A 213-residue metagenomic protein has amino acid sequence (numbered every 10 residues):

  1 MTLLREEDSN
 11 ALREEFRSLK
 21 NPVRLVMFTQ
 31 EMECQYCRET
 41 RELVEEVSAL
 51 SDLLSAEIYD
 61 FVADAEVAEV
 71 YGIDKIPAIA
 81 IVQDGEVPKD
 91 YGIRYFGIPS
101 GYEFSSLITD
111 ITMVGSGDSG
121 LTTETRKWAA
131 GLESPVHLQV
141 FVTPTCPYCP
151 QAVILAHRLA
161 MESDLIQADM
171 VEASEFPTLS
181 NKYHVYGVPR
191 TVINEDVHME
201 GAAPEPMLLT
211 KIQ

Functional and structural regions predicted by a protein language model:
M1-R24, S105-G131: N-terminal leader/targeting and pre-domain segments
M1-T2, R17, M32-Q35, T210-Q213: Iron-sulfur (Fe-S) cluster-binding modules
D8, L12-S51, A129-D164: Local sequence-structure signature of Cys/Sec-based thiol-disulfide redox active-site neighborhoods
P22, A65-D84, D90-Y91, N181-N194: Structural micro-motif
T29, E46, E57, A80-Q83: Extracytoplasmic/periplasmic domains immediately adjacent to an N-terminal transmembrane anchor in multi-pass membrane
E33-C37, D64-E66, Y148, F176-L179: Short, charged/polar "capping" segments at the starts of alpha-helices and the immediately preceding loops
D52-D64, S163-S180: Thiol-based oxidoreductase modules, predominantly thioredoxin-like and allied folds used for disulfide exchange
I81-D118, G187, V192-Q213: Non-catalytic, surface beta->alpha helical segment in thiol-disulfide oxidoreductase systems
